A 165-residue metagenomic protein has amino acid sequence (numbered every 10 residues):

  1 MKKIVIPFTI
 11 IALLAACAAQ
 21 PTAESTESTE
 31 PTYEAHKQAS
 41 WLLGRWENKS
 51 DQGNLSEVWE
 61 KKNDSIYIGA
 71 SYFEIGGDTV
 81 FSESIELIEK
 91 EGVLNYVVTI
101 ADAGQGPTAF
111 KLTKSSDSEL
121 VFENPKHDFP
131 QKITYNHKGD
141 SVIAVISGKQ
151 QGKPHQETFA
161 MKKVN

Functional and structural regions predicted by a protein language model:
M1-I4: Positively charged n-region of N-terminal signal peptides that target proteins for export
L14-A16: C-terminal motif of bacterial Sec signal peptides marking the signal peptidase cleavage site
A18-Q20: Bacterial signal peptide processing site
S28, D117, H137-I143, S147-N165: Edge beta-strand at a domain terminus
E30-R45, I88-E89: N-terminal helix-cap/turn-to-beta initiation motif at the start of protein domains
Q38-G53, S71: Tryptophan-anchored aromatic micro-motifs
W41, R45-N48, L94-T99, I146: Buried hydrophobic residues that stabilize the cores of well-folded domains
N54-K126: Central antiparallel beta-sheet cores of small beta-barrel/beta-sandwich binding domains
